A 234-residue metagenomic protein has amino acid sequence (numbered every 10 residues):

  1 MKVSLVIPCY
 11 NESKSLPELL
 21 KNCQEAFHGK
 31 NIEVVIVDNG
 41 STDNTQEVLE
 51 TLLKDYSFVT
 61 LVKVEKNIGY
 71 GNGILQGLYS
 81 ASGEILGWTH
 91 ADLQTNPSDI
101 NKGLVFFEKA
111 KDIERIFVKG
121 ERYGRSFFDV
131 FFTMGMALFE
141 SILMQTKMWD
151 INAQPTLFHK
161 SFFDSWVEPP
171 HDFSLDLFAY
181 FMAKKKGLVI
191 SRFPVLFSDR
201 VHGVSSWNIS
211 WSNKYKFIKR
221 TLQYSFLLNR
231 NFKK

Functional and structural regions predicted by a protein language model:
M1-V3, P8, K14, Q145 (+1 more regions): Hydrophobic helical membrane-anchoring modules
K2-V3, Q24-V35, S57-T60: Short loop->beta transition adjacent to catalytic acidic/histidine clusters or analogous donor-positioning motifs
E12-A26: Short, well-formed alpha-helical segments that are part of the catalytic scaffolds of diverse glycosyltransferases
K14-E18, D43-L52: Acidic helix N-cap motif at the loop->helix transition within catalytic regions of sugar-transfer enzymes
I32, Q46-S80: Conserved donor nucleotide-binding strand/loop of the catalytic core
D38-E47, L93: A conserved acidic beta->alpha catalytic loop
V64-S80, I85, P97-F173, R200-K216: Acceptor/aglycone-binding surface of glycosyltransferases and processive sugar-polymer synthases
